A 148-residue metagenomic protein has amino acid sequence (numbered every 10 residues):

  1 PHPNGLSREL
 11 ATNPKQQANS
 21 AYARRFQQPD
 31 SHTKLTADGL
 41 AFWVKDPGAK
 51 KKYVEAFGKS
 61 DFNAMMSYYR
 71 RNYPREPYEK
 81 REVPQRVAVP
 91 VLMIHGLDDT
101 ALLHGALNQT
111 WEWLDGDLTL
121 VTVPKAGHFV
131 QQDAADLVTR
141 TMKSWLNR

Functional and structural regions predicted by a protein language model:
P1-T122, Q131, K143-R148: Flexible "cap/lid" subdomain of the alpha/beta-hydrolase fold that forms the substrate-access gate
A126-T139: Catalytic histidine-centered segment of alpha/beta-hydrolase-like enzymes
